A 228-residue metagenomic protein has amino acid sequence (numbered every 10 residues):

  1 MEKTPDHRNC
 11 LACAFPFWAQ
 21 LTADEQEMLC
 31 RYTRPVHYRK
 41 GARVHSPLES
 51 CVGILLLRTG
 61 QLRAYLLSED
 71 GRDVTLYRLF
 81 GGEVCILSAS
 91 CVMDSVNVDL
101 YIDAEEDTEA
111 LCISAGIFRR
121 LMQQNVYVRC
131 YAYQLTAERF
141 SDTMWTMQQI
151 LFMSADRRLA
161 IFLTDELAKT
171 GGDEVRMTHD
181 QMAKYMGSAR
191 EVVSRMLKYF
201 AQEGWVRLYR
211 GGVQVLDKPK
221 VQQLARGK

Functional and structural regions predicted by a protein language model:
M1-R39, A89-V92: Cyclic nucleotide-binding regulatory module and flanking cytosolic helices
G41, V52-Y65, F80-G82: Glycine- and acidic-residue-biased ligand/ion/polar-headgroup-sensing regions
V44-E49: Short phosphate-coordinating micro-motif centered on Lys-Gly-acidic
E69-L76: Short alpha-helix-to-loop micro-motif enriched in aromatics/charged/Gly
Y77-Q134: Cyclic-nucleotide recognition modules
E105-D107, Q123-S188: Polybasic "coupling" helices that flank or enter modular domains
T164-K228: Phosphate-/nucleic-acid-contacting segments
